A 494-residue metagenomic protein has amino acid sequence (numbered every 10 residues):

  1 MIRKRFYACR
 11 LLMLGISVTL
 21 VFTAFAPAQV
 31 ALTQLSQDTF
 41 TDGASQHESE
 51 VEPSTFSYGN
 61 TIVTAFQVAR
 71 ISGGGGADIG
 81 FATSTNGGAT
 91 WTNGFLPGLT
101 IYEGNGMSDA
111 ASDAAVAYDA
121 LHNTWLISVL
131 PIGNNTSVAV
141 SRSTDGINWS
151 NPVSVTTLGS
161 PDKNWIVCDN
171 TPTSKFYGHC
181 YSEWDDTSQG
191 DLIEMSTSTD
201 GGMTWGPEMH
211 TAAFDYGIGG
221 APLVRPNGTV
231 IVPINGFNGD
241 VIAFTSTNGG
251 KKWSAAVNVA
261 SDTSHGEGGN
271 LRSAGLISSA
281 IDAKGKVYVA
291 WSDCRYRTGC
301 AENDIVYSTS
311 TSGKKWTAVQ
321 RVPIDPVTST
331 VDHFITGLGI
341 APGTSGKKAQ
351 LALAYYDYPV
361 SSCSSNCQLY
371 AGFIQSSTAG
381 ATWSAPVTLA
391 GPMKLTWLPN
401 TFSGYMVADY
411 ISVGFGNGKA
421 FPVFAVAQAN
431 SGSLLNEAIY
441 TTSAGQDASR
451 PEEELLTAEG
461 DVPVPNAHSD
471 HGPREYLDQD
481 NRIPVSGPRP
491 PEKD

Functional and structural regions predicted by a protein language model:
M1-C9: N-terminal secretory signal peptides that target proteins for export/translocation
A8, A24-P27: Generic detector of N-terminal low-structure segments
A8-L12, I71: Hydrophobic alpha-helical segments, principally membrane-spanning helices and signal/leader peptides
L11-T23: Bacterial N-terminal signal peptides
A28-D494: C-terminal PAP-associated
